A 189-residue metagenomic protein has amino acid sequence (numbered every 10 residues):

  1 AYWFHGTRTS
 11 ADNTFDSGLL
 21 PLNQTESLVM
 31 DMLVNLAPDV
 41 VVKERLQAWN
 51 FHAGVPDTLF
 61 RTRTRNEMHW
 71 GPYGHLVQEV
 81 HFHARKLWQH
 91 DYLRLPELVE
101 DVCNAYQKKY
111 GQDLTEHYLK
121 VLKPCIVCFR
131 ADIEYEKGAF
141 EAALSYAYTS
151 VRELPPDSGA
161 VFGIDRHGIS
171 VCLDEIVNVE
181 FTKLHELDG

Functional and structural regions predicted by a protein language model:
A1, S10-D16, L20-L22, S27-D31 (+2 more regions): Conserved NAD+-utilizing ADP-ribose enzyme module
H5: Histidine-centered active-site/metal-ligand motif
N23-P72, L76-R85: Low-complexity, serine/threonine/proline-enriched polar segments
